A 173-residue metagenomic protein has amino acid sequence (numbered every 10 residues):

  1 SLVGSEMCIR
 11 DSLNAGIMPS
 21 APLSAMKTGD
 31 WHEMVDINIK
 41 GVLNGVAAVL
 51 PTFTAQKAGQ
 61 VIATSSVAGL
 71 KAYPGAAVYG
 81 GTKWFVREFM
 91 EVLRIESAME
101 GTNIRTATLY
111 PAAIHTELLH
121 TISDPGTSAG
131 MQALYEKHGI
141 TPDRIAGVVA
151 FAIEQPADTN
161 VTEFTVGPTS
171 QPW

Functional and structural regions predicted by a protein language model:
L2-I9: Short, small-residue-biased leader/transition segments that mark boundaries at the very start of proteins
P22-L23, D30-E33: Substrate-binding pocket helix/loop in short-chain dehydrogenase/reductase
S24, K71-A77: Active-site loop immediately N-terminal to the catalytic Tyr-X3-Lys motif of short-chain dehydrogenase/reductase
V46, T82: Active-site helix of classical SDR
A48-K57: A short helix-coil junction within the Rossmann-fold of NAD(P)-dependent oxidoreductases
S66: Residue(s) in the substrate-gating loop at a strand-loop-helix junction that position the organic substrate next
I104, T108-L109, T127-W173: C-terminal helical subdomain
